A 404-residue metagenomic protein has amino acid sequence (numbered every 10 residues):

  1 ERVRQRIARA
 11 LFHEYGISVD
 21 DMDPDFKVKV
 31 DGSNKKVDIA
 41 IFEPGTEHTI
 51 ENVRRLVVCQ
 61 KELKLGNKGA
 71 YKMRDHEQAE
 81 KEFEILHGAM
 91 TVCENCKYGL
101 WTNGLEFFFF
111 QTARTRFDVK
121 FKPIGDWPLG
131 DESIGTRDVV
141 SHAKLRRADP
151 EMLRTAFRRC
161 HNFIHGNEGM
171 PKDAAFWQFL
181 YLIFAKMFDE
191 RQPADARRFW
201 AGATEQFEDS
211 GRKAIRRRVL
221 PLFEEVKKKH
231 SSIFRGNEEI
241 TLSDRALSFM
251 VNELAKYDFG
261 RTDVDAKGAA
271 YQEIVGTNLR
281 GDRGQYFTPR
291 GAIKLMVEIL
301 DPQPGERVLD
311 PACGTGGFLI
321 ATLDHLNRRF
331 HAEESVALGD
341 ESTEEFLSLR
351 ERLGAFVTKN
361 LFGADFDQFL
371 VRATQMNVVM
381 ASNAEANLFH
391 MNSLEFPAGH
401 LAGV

Functional and structural regions predicted by a protein language model:
E1-R2, H165-F179, T241, G260-D265: Structural motif
E1-Y98, E106-A143: A short, conserved, highly charged catalytic patch centered on acidic carboxylates
R4, A8, E80-H87, K267-G268 (+3 more regions): Short, well-ordered alpha-helical scaffold segments within catalytic/effector domains
R6, A174, Q178-L182, F249 (+5 more regions): Amphipathic alpha-helical interaction segments
Y98-E225, L319, D340-E341, E345 (+2 more regions): Charged, often flexible domain-edge or linker segments that flank or initiate folded functional domains
R159, F163-I164, A266-G291, V297-P302: Class I SAM-dependent transferase core
F184, R191-G276: Long recognition/docking surfaces used for binding and targeting
Y286-G403: Conserved S-adenosyl-L-methionine
